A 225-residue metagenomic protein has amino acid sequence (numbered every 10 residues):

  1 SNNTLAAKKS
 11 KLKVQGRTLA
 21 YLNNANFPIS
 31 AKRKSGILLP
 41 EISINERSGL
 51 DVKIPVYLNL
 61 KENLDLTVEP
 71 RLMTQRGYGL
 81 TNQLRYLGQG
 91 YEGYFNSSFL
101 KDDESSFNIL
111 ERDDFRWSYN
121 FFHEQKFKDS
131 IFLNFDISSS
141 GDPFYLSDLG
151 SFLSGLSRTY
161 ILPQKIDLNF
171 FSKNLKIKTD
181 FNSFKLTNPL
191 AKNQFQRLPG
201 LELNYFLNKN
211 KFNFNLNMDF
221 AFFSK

Functional and structural regions predicted by a protein language model:
N2-K225: Outer-membrane beta-barrel proteins and related beta-barrel translocases across Gram-negative bacteria
